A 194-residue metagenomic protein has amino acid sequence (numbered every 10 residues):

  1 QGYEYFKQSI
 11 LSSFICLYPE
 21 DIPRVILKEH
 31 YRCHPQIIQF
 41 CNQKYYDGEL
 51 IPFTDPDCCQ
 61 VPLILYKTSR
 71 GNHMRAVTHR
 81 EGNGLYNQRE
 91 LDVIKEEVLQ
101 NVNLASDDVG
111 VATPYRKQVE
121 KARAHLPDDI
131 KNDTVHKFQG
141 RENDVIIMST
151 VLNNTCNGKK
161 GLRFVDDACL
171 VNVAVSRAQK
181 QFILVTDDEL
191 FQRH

Functional and structural regions predicted by a protein language model:
Q1-H194: Conserved helicase motor core of SF1/SF2 NTP-dependent helicases
